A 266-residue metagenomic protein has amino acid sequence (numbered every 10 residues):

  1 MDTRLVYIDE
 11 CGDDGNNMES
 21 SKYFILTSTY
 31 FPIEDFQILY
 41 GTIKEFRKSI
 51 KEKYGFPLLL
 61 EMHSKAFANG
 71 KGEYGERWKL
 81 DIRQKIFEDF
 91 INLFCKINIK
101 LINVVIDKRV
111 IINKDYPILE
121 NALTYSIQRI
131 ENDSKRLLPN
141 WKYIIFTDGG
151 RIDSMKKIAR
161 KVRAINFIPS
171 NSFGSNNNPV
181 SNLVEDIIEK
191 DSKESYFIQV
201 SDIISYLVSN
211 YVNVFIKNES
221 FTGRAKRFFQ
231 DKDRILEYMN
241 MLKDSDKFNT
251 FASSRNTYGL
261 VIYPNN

Functional and structural regions predicted by a protein language model:
M1-N266: Phosphate-ester processing/binding pockets and catalytic centers
